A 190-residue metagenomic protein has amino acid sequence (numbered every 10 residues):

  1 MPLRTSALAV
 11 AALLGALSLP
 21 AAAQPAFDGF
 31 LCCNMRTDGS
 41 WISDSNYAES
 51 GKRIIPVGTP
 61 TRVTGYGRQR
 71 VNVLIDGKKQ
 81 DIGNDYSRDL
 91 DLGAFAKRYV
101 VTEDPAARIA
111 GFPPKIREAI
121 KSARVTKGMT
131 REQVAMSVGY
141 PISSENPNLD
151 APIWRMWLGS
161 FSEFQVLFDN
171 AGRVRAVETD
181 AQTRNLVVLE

Functional and structural regions predicted by a protein language model:
M1-A9: Bacterial N-terminal signal peptides that target proteins for export
S18-P20: N-terminal signal peptide c-region/cleavage motif recognized by signal peptidases
A23-E190: Residues within mature, well-folded domains
